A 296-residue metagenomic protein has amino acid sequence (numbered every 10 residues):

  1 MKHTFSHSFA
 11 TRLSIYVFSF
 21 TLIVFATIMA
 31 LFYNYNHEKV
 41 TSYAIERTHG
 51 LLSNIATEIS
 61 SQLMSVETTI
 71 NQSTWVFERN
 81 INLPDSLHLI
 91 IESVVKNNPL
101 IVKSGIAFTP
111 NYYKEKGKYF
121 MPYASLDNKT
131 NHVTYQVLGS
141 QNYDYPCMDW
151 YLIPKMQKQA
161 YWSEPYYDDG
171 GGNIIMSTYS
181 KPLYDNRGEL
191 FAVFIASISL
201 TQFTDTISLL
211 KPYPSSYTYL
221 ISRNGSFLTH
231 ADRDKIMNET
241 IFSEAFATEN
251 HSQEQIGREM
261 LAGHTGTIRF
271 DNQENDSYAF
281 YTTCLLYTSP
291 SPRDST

Functional and structural regions predicted by a protein language model:
H3-E38, S42, E46-R47: Extreme N-terminal signal-anchor transmembrane helix of membrane signaling/transducer proteins, especially in bacteria
Y33-H49, I55-I70, R79-P84, N173: Membrane-proximal amphipathic alpha-helices that sit immediately adjacent to an N-terminal transmembrane/signal-anchor
K96-I174, F227-N250: Extracellular/periplasmic ligand-sensing ectodomains of membrane signal-transduction proteins
E115, R187, T201-L286: Intrinsic low-complexity, intrinsically disordered coil/linker regions enriched in small/polar and charged residues
N173-P182, E274-T282: A short beta-strand signature within small-molecule sensing/ligand-binding domains used in signal transduction
L190: Glycine-rich acetyl-CoA-binding "A-motif" of GNAT/NAT acetyltransferases
F194-A196: Sensory beta-strand/linker motifs that couple input domains to effectors
Y287-T296: Single conserved hydrophobic/aromatic residue that forms the stacking wall/gate of nucleotide- or nucleobase-binding
